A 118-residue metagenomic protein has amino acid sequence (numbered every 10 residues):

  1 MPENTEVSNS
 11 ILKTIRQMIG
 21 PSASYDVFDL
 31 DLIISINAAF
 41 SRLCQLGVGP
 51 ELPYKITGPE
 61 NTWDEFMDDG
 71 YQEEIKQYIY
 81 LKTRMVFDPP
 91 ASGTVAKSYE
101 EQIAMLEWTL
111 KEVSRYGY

Functional and structural regions predicted by a protein language model:
M1-Y71, E107-Y118: Conserved short "hinge" loops at termini or chain/domain junctions
S10-M18, L81-E112: Short, compact, well-ordered microdomains
Q77-I79: Elongated alpha-helical scaffolds
